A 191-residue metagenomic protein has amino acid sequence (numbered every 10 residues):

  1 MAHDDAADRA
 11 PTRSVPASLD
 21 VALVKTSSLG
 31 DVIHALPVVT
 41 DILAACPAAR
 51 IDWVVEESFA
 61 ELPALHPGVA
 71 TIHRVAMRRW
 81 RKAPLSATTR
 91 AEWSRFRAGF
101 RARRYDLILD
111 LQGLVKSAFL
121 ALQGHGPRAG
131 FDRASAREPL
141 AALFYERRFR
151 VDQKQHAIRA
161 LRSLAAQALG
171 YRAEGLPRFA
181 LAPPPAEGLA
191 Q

Functional and structural regions predicted by a protein language model:
M1-Q191: Catalytic machinery of carbohydrate-active enzymes, primarily nucleotide-sugar-dependent glycosyltransferases
